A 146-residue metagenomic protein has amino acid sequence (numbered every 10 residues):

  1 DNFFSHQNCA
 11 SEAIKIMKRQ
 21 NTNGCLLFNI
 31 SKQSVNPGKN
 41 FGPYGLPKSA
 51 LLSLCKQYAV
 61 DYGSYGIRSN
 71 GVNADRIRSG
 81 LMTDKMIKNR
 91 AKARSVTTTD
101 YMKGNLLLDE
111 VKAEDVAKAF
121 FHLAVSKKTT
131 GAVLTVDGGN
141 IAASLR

Functional and structural regions predicted by a protein language model:
A10, P47, C55: Active-site helix of classical SDR
K15, V60-S64: Alpha-helical segment proximal to the catalytic Tyr-Lys
S31: Residue(s) in the substrate-gating loop at a strand-loop-helix junction that position the organic substrate next
P37-G45, Q57: Active-site loop-to-helix junction immediately N-terminal to the catalytic Tyr of the SDR YXXXK motif in Rossmann-fold
G63, R68, K128-A132: Short, small/polar-rich loop/turn modules that mediate ligand/substrate recognition or access, typified
S64, I77-N105, R146: A glycine/serine/threonine-rich, flexible loop-to-helix segment that serves as the NAD(P) cofactor-binding "lid"
D109-V136, I141: C-terminal substrate-recognition "lid" of short-chain dehydrogenase/reductases
